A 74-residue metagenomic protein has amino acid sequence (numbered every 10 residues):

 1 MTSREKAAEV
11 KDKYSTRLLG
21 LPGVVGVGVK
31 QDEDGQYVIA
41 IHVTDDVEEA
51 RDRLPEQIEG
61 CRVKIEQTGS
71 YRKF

Functional and structural regions predicted by a protein language model:
M1-F74: Terminal presequence/propeptide segments associated with secretion/organelle targeting and zymogen/polyprotein
